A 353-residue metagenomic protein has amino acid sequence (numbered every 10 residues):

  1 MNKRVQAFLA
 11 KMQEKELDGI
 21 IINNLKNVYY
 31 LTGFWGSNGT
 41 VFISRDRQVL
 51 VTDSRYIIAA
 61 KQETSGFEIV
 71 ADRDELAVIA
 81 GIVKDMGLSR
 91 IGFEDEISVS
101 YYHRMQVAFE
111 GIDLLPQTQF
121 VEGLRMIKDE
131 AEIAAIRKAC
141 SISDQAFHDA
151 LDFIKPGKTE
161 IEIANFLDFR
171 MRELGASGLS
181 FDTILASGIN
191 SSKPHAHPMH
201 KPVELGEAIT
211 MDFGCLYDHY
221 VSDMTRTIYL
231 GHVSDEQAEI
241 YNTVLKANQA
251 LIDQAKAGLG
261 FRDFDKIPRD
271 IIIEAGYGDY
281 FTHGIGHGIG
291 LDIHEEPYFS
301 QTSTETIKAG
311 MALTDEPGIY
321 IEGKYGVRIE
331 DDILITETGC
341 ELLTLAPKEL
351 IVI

Functional and structural regions predicted by a protein language model:
M1-I353: Active-site neighborhoods and metal-handling regions in enzymes and metal-associated proteins
